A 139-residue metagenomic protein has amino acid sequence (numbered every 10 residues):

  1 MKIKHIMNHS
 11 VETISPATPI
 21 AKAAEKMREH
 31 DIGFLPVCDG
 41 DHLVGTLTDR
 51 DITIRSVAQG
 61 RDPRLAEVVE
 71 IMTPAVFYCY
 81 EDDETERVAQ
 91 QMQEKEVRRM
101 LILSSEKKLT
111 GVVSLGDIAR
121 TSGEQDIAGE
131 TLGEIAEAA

Functional and structural regions predicted by a protein language model:
M1, E12, D39-H42: Generic structural signal for short, solvent-exposed loop/turn connectors between secondary structure elements
M1-S10, T48-Y78, D82-Q93, V112-A139: Tandem CBS (Bateman) regulatory domains
T13-D31, C79-V97, L103-S104, S122: The conserved cystathionine-beta-synthase
M27-H30, L35-R50, M92, M100-G116: A glycine-centered beta-loop-beta connector
